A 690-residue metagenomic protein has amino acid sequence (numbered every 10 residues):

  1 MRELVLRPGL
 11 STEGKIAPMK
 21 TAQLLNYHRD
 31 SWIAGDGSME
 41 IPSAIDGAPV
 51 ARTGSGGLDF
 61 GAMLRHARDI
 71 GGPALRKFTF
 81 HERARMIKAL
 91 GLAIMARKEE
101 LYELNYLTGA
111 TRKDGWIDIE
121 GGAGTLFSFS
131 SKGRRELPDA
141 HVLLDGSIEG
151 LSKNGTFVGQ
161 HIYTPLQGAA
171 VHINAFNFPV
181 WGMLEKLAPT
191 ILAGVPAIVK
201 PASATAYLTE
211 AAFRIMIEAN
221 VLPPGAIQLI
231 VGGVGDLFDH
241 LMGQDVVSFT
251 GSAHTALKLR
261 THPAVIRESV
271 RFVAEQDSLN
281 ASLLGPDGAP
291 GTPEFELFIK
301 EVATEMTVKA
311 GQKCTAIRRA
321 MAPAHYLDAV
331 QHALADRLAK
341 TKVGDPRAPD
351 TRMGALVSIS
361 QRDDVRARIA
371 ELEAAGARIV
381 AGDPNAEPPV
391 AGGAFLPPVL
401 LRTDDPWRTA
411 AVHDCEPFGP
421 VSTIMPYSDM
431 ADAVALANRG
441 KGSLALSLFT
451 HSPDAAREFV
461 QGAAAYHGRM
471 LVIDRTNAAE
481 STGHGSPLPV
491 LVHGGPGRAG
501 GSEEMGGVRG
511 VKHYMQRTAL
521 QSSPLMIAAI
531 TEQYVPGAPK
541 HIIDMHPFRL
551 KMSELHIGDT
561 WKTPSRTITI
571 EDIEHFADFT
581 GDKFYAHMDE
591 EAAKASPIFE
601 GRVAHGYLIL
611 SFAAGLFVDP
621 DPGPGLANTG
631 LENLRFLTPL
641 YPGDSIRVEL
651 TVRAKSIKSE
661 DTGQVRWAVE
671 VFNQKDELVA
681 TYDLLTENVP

Functional and structural regions predicted by a protein language model:
L10-N154, K340, V357: N-terminal Rossmann-like NAD(P)+-binding subdomain of aldehyde/semialdehyde dehydrogenases
S11, D46-R52, V221-P224, G243-V246 (+3 more regions): Conserved C-terminal structural/oligomerization subdomain of aldehyde/semialdehyde dehydrogenase
P49-G56, G71-R76, G150-L151, V171-H172 (+7 more regions): Short, well-ordered beta-strand elements within core beta-sheets of diverse protein domains
L137-L297, Y427, D454, S502: Rossmann-like NAD(P) dinucleotide-binding subdomain of oxidoreductase/dehydrogenase enzymes
I215-N220, Q244-V246, H254-W407, M430-A431 (+5 more regions): ALDH superfamily catalytic-core signature
I543-A604, V689-P690: Catalytic strand-loop segment that frames the active site of acyl-thioester-processing enzymes
P547-I557, F636, L640-P690: HotDog/MaoC-like acyl-thioester-processing domains
A595-A604, L608-R653: Hydrophobic beta-strand-centered segment that forms part of the acyl-chain substrate-binding groove
